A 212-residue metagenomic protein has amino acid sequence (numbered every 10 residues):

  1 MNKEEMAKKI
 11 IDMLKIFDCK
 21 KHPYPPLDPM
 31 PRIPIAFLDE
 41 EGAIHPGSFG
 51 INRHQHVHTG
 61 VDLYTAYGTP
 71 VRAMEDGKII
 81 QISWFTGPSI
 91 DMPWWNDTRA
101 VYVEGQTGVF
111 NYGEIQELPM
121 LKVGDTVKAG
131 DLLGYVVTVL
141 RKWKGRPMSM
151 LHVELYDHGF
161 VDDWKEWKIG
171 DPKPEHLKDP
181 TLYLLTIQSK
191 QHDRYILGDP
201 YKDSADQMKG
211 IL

Functional and structural regions predicted by a protein language model:
K3-A7, D12-K15, C19-P31, K122-D131 (+1 more regions): Acidic, glycine-rich catalytic/binding loops that coordinate metals and/or anionic ligands
R32-A73, I82-W84: Short glycine/threonine/proline-enriched tight-turn/helix- or strand-capping micro-motif at secondary-structure
H58, D62, Y102, H152-E154: Soluble periplasmic/extracytoplasmic beta-strand elements of cell-envelope proteins
Y64, E104, G113, K128 (+2 more regions): Residue-level detector of conserved, well-ordered beta-strand and adjacent loop positions that form binding/recognition
G68, Q106, Y156-G159: Solvent-exposed coil/turn segments that connect beta secondary-structure elements in extracytoplasmic/periplasmic
V71, G77-I79, G124-V136: A structural signal for short beta-strand/turn segments enriched in small hydrophobics and glycine
A73-V123, K144-H152: Zn2+-dependent peptidoglycan hydrolase active-site motif and core
R99-V101, V127-K144: Short hydrophobic beta/alpha edge segments that flank linear recognition/processing sites
